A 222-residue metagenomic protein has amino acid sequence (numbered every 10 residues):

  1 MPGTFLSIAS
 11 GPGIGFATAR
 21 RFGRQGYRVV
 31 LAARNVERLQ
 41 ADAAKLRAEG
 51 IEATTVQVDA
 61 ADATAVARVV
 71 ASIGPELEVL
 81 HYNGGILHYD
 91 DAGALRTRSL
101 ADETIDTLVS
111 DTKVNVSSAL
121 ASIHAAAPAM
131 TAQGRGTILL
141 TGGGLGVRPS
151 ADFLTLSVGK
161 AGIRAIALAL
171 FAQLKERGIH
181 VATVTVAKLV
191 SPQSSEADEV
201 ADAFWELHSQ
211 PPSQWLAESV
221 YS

Functional and structural regions predicted by a protein language model:
G3, E76-L77, M130-G142, R177-I179: Active-site loop of short-chain dehydrogenase/reductase
G11-G13: Conserved glycine-rich cofactor-binding loop
Y27-Q40: Conserved glycine-rich Rossmann-like NAD(P)H-binding loop of the short-chain dehydrogenase/reductase
A48-T64: Rossmann-fold cofactor-recognition segment
P75, V114-A132: Amphipathic alpha-helical dimer-interface segment in Rossmann-like NAD(P)H-dependent oxidoreductases
G85-T107: Conserved mid-core segment of classical short-chain dehydrogenase/reductases
A101-L120, I163: Catalytic Tyr-X3-Lys loop
E176-S222: C-terminal helical subdomain
